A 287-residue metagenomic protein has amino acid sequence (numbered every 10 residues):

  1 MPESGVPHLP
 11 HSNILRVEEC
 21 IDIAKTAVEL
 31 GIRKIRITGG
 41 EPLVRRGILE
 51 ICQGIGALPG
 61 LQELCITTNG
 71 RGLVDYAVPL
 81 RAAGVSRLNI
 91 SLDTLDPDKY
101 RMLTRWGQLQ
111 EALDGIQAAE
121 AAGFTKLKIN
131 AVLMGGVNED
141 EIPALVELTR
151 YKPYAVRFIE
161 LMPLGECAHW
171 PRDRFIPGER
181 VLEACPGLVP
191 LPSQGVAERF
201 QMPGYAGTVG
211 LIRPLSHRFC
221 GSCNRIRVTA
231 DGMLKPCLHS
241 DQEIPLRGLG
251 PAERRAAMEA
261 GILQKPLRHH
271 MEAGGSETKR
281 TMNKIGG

Functional and structural regions predicted by a protein language model:
M1-R16, L238: Canonical Radical SAM [4Fe-4S] cluster-binding loop centered on the CxxxCxxC motif and its immediate flanking residues
M1-S4, L92-T94, E160: Short, small-residue-rich loop/turn micro-motifs
G5, V85, T104-Q108, P186 (+2 more regions): A generic structural signal for secondary-structure junctions that act as hinges or helix/strand caps at the edges
G5-P10, D96-L103, G165-H169, P245: A short acidic, helix-capping loop that chelates divalent metal ions and anchors anionic groups
I14-I37, R45-R157: Radical SAM/AdoMet-radical enzyme domain recognition
E41: Conserved G/P- and acidic residue-centered "switch" motifs that form tight phosphate/ATP-binding loops in soluble
R150-Y151, L161-G287: Auxiliary Fe-S-binding modules of radical SAM enzymes
